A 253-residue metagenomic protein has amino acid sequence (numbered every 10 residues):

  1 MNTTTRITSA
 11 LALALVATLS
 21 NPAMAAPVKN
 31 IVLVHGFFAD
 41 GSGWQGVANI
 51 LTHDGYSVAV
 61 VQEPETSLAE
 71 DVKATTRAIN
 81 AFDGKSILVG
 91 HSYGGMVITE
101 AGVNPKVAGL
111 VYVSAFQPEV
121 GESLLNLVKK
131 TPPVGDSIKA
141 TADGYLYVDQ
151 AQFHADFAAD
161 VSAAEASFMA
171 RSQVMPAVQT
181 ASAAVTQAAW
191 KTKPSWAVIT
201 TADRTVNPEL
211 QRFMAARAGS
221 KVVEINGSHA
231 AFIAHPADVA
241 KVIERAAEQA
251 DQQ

Functional and structural regions predicted by a protein language model:
M1-A10: Bacterial N-terminal signal peptides that target proteins for export
S9-T18: Bacterial N-terminal signal peptides
A26-D83: Active-site catalytic motif of lipid deacylating hydrolases and related acyltransferases
V89-G94, I98: Gly/Ala-rich beta-loop-alpha elbow adjacent to hydrolase catalytic centers
K106-Q150, A177: Flexible "cap/lid" loop of the alpha/beta hydrolase fold
R171-W190: Active-site nucleophile elbow and catalytic-triad environment of alpha/beta-hydrolase enzymes
A197-I199: Short beta-strand/loop motif that positions the catalytic acidic residue of the alpha/beta-hydrolase fold
T201-N226, D238, R245-A246: Conserved loop-alpha-helix segment in the C-terminal half of the alpha/beta-hydrolase fold that carries the catalytic
